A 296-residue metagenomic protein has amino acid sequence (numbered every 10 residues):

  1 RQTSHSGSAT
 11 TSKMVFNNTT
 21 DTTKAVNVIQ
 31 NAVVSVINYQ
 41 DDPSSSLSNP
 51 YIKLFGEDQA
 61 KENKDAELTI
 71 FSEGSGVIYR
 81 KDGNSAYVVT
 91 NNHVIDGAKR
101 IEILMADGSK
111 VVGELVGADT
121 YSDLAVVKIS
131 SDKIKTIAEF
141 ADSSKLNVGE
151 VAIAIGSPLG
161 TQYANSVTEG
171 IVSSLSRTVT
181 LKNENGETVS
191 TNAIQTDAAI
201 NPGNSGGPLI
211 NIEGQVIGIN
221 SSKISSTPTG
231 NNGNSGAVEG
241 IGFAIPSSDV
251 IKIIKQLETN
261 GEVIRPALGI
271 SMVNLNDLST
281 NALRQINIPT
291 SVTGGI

Functional and structural regions predicted by a protein language model:
Q2-T293: Serine-dependent protease modules
